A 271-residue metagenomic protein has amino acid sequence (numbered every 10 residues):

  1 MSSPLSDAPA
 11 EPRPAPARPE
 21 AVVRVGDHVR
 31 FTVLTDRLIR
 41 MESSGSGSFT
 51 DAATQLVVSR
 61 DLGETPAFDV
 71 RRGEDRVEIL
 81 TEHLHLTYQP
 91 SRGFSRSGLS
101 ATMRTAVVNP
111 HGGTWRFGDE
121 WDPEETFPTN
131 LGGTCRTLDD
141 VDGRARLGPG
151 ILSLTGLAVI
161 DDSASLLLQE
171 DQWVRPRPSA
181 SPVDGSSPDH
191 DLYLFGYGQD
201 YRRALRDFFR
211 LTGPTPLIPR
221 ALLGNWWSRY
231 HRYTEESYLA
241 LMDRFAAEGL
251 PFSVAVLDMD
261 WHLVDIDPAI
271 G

Functional and structural regions predicted by a protein language model:
S3-R18: Short, Gly/Pro- and small/polar-rich lid/capping loops
P9, L34-E74: A low-complexity, Ser/Thr/Gly/Pro-enriched, surface-exposed linker/loop concept that marks segments flanking
P16-R30, L34-R40: N-terminal-proximal low-complexity accessory segments that begin disordered and transition into the first
G45, L154, W227-H231, M259-L263: Short, flexible loop/turn elements at secondary-structure junctions
S48, M242, A269-G271: Short secondary-structure boundary/capping segments
F68-P219, R229-H231, E235-E236, M242-A247: Catalytic and substrate-binding clefts that recognize carbohydrates or anionic sugar/phosphate headgroups
F117, P251-G271: Aromatic- and carboxylate-enriched substrate-binding clefts and catalytic-loop regions of carbohydrate-active enzymes
L222-G224, V254: Structural preference for beta-strand elements that scaffold enzyme active sites
